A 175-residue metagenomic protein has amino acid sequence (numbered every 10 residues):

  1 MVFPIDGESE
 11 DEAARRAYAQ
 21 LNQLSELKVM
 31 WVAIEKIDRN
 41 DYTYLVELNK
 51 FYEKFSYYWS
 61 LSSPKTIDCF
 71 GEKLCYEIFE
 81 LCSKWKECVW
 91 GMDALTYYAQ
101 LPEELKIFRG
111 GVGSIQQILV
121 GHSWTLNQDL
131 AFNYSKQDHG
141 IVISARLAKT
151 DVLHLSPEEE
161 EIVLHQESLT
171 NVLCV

Functional and structural regions predicted by a protein language model:
M1-I107, V112-H122, L126-V175: Conserved NAD+-utilizing ADP-ribose enzyme module
